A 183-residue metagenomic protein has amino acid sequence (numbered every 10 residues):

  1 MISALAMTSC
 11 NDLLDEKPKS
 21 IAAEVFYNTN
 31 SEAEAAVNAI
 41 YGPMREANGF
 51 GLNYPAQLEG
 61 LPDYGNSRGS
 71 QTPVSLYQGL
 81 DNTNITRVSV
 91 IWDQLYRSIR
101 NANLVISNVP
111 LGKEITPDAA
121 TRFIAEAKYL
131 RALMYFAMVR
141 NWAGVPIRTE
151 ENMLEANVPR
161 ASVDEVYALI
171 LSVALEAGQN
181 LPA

Functional and structural regions predicted by a protein language model:
M1-T8: Sec-dependent bacterial lipoprotein signal peptides
C10-A56: Membrane-proximal, proline-rich intrinsically disordered regions
D12, G49, G65-G69, M138-I147: Proline-centered turn/helix-capping motifs that create local helix->coil transitions or kinks
L13-L14, F26-Y27, Q57, L76-L80 (+2 more regions): Short clusters of hydrophobic/aromatic residues that line enzyme substrate/ligand-binding pockets
K19-A23, L80-T83, T149-E155: Short linear capping/connector segments at secondary-structure termini
E34, N38, G42-M44, Q71-W142 (+2 more regions): Conserved, well-structured interaction surfaces
G42, G60-N66: N-terminal extracytoplasmic segments of bacterial inner-membrane proteins
L52-A56, G60, G144-R148: Outer-membrane beta-barrel and related beta-rich outer-membrane complex signature in Gram-negative bacteria
